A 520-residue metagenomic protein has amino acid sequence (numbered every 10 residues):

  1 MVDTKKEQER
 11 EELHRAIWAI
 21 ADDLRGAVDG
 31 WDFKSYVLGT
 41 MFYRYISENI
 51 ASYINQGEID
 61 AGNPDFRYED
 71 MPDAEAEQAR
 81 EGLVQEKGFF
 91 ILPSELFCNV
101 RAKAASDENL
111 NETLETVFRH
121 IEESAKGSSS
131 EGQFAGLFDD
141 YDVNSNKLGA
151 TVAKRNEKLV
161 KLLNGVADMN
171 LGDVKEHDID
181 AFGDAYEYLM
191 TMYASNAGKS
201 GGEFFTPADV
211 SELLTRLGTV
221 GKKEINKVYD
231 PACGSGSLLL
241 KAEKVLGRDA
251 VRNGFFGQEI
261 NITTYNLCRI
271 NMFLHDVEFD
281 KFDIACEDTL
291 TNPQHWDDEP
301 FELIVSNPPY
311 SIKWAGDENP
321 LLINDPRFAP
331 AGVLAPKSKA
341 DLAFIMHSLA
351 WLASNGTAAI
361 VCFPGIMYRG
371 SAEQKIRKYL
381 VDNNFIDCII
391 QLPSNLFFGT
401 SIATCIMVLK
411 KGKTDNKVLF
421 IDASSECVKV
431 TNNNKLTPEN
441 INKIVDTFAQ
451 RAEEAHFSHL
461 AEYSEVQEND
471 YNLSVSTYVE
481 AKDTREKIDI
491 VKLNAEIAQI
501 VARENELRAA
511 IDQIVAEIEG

Functional and structural regions predicted by a protein language model:
M1-L213, L217-G218, K222, D280-N292 (+4 more regions): Non-catalytic, mostly N-terminal accessory regions of nucleic-acid modification and defense proteins
V2-T4, Q8, D298-G520: A conserved structural/catalytic subdomain of Rossmann-like adenosyl-cofactor enzymes
D23, G165, M169, Y188 (+12 more regions): Conserved, well-folded catalytic cores of nucleic-acid-processing and energy-transducing macromolecular machines
V37, F182, I225, R252 (+3 more regions): A structure-centric signal for secondary-structure junctions around beta-strands
S200-S306, S311-K313, D317-L322, R327-G332 (+3 more regions): Conserved S-adenosyl-L-methionine
